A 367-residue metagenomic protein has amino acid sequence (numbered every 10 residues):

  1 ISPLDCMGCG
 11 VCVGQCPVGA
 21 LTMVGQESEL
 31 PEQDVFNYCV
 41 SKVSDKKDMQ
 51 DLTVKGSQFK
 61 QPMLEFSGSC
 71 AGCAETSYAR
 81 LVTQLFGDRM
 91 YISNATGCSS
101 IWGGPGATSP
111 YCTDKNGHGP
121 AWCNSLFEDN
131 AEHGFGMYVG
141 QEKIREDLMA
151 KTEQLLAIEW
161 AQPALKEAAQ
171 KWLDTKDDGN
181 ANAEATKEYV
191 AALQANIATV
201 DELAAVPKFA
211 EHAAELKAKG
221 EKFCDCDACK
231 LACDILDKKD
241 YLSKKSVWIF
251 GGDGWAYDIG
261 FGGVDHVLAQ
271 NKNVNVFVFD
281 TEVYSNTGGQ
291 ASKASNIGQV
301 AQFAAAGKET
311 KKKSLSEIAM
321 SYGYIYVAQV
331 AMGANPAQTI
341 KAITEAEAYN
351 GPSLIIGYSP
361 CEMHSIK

Functional and structural regions predicted by a protein language model:
I1-G8, Q26-P31, S57-S67, Y241-K245 (+1 more regions): Ferredoxin-like iron-sulfur electron-transfer modules
I1-M7, V11-E29, S77, G87 (+1 more regions): Iron-sulfur cluster-binding cysteine motifs and their immediate structural context in ferredoxin-like electron-transfer
V35-M49, Y111-A121, A291-K313, K367: Acidic, Ser/Thr-rich peripheral helices and adjacent loops at domain boundaries
V43-K55, Q141-R145, G179-A181, I235-Y241 (+2 more regions): Structured alpha-helical segments in the cores of large, soluble enzyme domains
G56, L64-T96, S100-G106: N-terminal amphipathic, basic-rich helices that act as targeting or association modules
L126-K187, I235: N-terminal leader/propeptide and maturation segments of large enzyme subunits in energy/redox metabolism and hydrolases
E188, S243-W248, D258-N273, F279 (+1 more regions): Glycine-rich ThDP/TPP pyrophosphate-binding loop and its adjacent helix/strand module within ThDP-dependent enzymes
P207-D234: Amphipathic alpha-helical binding modules
